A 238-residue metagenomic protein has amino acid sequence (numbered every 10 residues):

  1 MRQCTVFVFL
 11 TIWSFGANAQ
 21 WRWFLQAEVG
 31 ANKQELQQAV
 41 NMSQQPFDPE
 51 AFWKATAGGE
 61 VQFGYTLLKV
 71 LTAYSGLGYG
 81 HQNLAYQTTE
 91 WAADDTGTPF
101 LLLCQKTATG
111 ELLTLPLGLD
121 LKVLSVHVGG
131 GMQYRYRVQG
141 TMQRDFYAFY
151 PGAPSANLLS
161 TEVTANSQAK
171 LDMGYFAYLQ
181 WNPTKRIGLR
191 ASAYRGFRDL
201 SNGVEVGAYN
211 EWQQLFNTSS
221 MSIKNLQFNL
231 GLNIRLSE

Functional and structural regions predicted by a protein language model:
M1-C4, Q20: Positively charged n-region of N-terminal signal peptides that target proteins for export
S14-G16: N-terminal signal peptide c-region/cleavage motif recognized by signal peptidases
A19-T66, Q227, N233-E238: Short glycine/proline- and aromatic-enriched beta-strand/turn motifs that initiate or cap beta-hairpins
Q20, T66-V70, V123-V126, T184-R186 (+1 more regions): Outer-membrane beta-barrel channels and translocator barrels
W21-W23, W53-A57, T109-L113, L124 (+2 more regions): Residues that define the transmembrane beta-barrel architecture of outer-membrane proteins
A27-A31, A57-Y65, L77-Y79, L113-L121 (+4 more regions): Residues on the lipid-exposed face of transmembrane beta-strands in outer-membrane beta-barrel proteins
L36-E50, H81-G110, V138-A169, L200-M221: Flexible, solvent-exposed loop segments that connect beta-strands
Q38, V163-E238: Predominantly the C-terminal beta-signal and adjacent terminal strand-loop region of outer-membrane beta-barrel
